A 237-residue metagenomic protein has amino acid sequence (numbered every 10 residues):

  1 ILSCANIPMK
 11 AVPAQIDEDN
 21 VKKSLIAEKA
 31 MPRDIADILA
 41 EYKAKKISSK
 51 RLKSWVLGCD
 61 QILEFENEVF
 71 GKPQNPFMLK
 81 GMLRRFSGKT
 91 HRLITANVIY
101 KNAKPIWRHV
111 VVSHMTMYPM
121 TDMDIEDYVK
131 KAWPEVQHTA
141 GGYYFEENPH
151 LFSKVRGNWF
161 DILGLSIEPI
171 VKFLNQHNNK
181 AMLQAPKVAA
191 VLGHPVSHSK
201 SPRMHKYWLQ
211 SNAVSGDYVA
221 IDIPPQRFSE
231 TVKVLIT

Functional and structural regions predicted by a protein language model:
I1-I7, K89, V112-M182: GST superfamily/GST-like fold recognition
I1-W55, M123, K131, N175-A181: N-terminal polybasic phosphate/anion-binding patch
L2, A40, D60, L79 (+3 more regions): Residue-level signal for inorganic ion chemistry
E41-L52, G81-K89, E230-T237: A short, N-terminal amphipathic alpha-helix
Q61-H91, M117-P119: Active-site-adjacent loop/tail segments of enzyme domains
N67-G71, V98, V110-Y118, L192-S197: Short beta-strand and adjoining strand-loop segment in the mid-core of the Rossmann-like NAD(P)-dependent dehydrogenase
P76, K80-R84, T95-S113: Anionic-ligand binding region
M182-T237: N-terminal ligand-binding/catalytic initiation module
